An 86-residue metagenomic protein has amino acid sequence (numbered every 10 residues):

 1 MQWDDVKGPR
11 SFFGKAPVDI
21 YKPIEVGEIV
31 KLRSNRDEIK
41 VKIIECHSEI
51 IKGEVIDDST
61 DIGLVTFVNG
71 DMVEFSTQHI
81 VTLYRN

Functional and structural regions predicted by a protein language model:
Q2-R10, D61-N86: Intrinsically disordered, low-complexity, charged/polar segments
S11-I20, D57-I62: Short alpha-helix capping/helix-loop boundary micro-motifs
V18-D37: Short coil-to-beta transition motif at edge beta-strands of beta-rich domains
V26, C46, Q78-I80: Central antiparallel beta-sheet cores of small beta-barrel/beta-sandwich binding domains
D37-S48: Short beta-strand-centered aromatic/proline hotspots
E49-D58: Short, solvent-exposed secondary-structure boundary/capping segments
